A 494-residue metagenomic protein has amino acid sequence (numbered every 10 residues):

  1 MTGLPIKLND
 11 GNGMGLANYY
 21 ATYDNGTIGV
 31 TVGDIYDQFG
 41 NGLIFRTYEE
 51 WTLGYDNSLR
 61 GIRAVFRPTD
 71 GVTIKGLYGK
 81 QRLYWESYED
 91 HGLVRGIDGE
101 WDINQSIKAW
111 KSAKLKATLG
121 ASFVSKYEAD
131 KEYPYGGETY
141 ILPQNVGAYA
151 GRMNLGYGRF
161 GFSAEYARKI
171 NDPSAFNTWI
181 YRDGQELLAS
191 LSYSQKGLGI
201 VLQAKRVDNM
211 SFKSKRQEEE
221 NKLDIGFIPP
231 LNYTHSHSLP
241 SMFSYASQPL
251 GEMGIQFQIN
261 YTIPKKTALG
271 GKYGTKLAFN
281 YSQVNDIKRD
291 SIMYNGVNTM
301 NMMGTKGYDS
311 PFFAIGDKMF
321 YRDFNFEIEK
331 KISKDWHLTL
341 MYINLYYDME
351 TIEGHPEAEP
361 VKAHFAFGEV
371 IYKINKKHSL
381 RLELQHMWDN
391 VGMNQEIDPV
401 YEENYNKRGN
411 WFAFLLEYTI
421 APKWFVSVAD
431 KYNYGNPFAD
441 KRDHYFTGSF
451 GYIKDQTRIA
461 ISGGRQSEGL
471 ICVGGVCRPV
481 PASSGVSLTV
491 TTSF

Functional and structural regions predicted by a protein language model:
T2, I6-Q81, K196-R216: Outer membrane beta-barrel
G11, L43, E50, Y55 (+4 more regions): Long, low-complexity, intrinsically disordered N-terminal extensions of eukaryotic proteins, enriched
M14-Y19, N57-G61, N104-Q105, G184-L188 (+1 more regions): Short alpha-helical segments and helix-capping/turn motifs at coil-helix boundaries
Y19-T22, I62-V65, E100, N154 (+1 more regions): Short, well-ordered alpha-helical packing segments
Q38-G40, S125-E128, L345-Y347: Conserved radical SAM core fold
Y55-I107, S112-G137, Q144-Y149: Hydrophobic, small-residue-rich alpha-helical packing segments that form membrane-like cores
W110-K114, F123, Y140-F494: Exposed, low-structure sequence patches enriched in small/polar residues
